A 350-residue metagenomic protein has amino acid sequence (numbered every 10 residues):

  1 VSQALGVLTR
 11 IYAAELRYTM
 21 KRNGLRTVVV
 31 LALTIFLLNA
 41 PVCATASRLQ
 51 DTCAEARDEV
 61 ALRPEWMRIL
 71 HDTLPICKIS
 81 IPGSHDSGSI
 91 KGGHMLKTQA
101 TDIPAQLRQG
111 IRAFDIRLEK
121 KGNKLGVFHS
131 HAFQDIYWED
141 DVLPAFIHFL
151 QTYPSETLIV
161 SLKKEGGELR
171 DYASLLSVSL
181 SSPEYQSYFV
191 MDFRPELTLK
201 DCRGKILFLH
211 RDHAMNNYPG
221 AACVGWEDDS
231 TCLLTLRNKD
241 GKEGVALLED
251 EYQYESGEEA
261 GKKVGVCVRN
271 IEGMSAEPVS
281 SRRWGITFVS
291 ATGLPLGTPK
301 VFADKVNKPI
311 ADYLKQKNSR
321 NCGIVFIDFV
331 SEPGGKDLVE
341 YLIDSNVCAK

Functional and structural regions predicted by a protein language model:
V1-T19: Short, Lys/Arg-enriched N-terminal segments with co-localized hydrophobic residues within the first ~10-30 amino acids
K21-V29: Bacterial N-terminal signal peptides that target proteins for export
V29-N39: Bacterial N-terminal signal peptides
T45-I111, G122-T152, T157, G285-K350: Long, acidic (Asp/Glu-rich), low-complexity accessory segments flanking structured domains
R117, V160, F208, V325: Conserved, mostly hydrophobic/aromatic
E156-G166: Active-site groove signature of glycoside hydrolases
L180-R194: Acidic, His- and aromatic-enriched active-site or binding-groove loops in soluble protein domains that engage sugars
L209-K350: C-terminal active-site rim and adjoining tail of enzyme catalytic domains
